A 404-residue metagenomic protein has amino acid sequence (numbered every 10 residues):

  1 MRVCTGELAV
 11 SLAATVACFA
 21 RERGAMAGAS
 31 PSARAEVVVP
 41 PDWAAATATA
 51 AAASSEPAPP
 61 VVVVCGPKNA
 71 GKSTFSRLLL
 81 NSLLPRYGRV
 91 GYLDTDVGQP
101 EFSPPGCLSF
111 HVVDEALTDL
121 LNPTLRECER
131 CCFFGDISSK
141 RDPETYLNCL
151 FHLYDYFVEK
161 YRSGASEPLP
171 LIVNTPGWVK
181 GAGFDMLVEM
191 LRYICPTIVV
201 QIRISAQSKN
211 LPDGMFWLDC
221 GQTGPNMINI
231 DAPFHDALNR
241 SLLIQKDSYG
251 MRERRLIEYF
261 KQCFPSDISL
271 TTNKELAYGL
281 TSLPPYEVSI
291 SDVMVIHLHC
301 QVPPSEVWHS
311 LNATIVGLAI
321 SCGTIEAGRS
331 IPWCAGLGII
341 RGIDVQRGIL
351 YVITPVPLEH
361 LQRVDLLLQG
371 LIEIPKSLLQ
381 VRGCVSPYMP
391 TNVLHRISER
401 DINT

Functional and structural regions predicted by a protein language model:
M1-P60, V64, L78, G88 (+2 more regions): Preference for solvent-exposed, low-hydrophobicity sequence contexts
A46, P59, C65, G91-L171 (+1 more regions): Nucleotide-state-sensitive switch-loop elements of NTP-binding domains
K68: The conserved Walker
K72: Conserved lysine of the Walker
N81-Y92: Post-Walker A helix-loop "phosphate-sensing" segment adjacent to the P-loop in P-loop NTPases
R86, G106, I194-C195, T223: Short, structured coil segments at secondary-structure junctions
E159-Q222: Phosphate/Mg2+-binding loops and adjacent switch elements in nucleotide/diphosphate-handling enzyme cores
